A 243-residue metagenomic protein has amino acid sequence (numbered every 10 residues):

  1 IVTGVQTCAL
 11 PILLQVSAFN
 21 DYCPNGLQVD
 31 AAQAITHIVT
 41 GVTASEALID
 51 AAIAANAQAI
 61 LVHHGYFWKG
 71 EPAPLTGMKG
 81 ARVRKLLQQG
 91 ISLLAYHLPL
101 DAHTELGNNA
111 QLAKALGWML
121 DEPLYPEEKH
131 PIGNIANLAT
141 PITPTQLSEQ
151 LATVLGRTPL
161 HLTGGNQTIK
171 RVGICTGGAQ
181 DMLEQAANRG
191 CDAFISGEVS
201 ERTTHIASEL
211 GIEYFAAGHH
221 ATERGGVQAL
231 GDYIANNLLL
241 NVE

Functional and structural regions predicted by a protein language model:
I1-G4, C8: Single conserved hydrophobic/aromatic residue that forms the stacking wall/gate of nucleotide- or nucleobase-binding
L13, D21-V62, Y66-P123, L138-I142 (+2 more regions): Active-site loop-to-helix "anion-binding N-cap" substructures in soluble metabolic enzymes
V16-N20, T158-T163, L240-E243: Flexible, glycine/charged-enriched surface loops at secondary-structure junctions
N20, D30-Q33, L86, Y125-E128 (+3 more regions): Solvent-exposed alpha-helices and their adjacent loops that cap or buttress functional pockets in soluble metabolic
H130-N137: Short glycine-/aliphatic-rich beta-strand segments at the starts of folded cytosolic domains
L138-T163: Redox- and metal-dependent alpha/beta enzyme cores, enriched for Fe-S-associated oxidoreductases and cofactor-handling
T163-A216: A C-terminal functional module that forms or caps the active site or interfaces directly with catalytic machinery
A217-E243: C-terminal functional extensions of proteins
